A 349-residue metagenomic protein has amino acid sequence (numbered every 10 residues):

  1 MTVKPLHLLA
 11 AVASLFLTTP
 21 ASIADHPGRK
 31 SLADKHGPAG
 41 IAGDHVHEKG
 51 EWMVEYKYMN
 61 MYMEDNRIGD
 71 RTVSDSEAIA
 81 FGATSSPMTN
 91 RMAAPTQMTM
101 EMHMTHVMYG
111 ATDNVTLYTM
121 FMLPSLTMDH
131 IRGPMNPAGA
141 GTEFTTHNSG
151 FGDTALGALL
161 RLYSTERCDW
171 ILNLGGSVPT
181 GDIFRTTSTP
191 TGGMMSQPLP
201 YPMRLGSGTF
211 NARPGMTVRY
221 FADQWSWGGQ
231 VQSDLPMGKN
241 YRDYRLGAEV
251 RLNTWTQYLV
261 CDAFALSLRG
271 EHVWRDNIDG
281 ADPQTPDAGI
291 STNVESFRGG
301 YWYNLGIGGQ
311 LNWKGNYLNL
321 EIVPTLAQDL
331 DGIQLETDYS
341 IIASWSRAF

Functional and structural regions predicted by a protein language model:
A21-G82, T180-F184: Outer-membrane beta-barrel biogenesis signature
H47, Y58, Y109, F121 (+6 more regions): Residue-level signature of outer-membrane beta-barrel architecture
G50, T99-H103, N148-T154, C168 (+4 more regions): Residues that define the transmembrane beta-barrel architecture of outer-membrane proteins
W52, N114-L117, L156, T165-C168 (+3 more regions): Repeated loop/turn-to-beta-strand initiation elements of outer-membrane beta-barrel proteins
V54, T105, L156-A158, L172 (+4 more regions): Membrane-embedded beta-strands of outer-membrane beta-barrel proteins, especially the hydrophobic/small aromatic
V54-N60, T119-L123, L172-V178, Y220 (+4 more regions): Transmembrane beta-barrel strands of outer-membrane/channel proteins
R67-P87, N240-F349: Outer membrane beta-barrel transmembrane domains
M122-K239, G289-T292, F297-R298: Outer-membrane pore/translocation modules
